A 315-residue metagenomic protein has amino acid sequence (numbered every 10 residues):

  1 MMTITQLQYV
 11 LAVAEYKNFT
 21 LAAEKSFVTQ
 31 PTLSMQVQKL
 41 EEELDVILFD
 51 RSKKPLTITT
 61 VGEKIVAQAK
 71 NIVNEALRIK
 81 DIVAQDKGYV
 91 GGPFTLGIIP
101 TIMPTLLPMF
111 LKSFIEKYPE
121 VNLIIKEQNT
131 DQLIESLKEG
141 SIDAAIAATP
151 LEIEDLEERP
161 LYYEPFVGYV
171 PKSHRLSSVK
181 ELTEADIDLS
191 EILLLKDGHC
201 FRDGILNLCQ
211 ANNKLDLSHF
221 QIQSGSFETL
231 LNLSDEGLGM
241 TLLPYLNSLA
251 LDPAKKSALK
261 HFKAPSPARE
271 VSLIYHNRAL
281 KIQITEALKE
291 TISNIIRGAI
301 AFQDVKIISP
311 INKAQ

Functional and structural regions predicted by a protein language model:
L11-T29: Short helix-boundary/capping micro-motifs
E41-T60, K80: A short LG(V/I)-centered, amphipathic sequence patch enriched for acidic residue(s) preceding the LG motif
E43-L44, I65-K87, L288, F302: Alpha-helical linker/hinge and terminal dimerization helices associated with HTH transcriptional regulators
D86, M109-S113, T130-V170, N207 (+2 more regions): Short beta-strand-centered segments that line the small-molecule binding cleft or hinge of alpha/beta clamshell
G91-E154, L215, S224: Central regulatory/effector-binding core of bacterial HTH transcription factors
E154-P160, E164, V179, G225-R278: Beta-alpha-beta core module
L156-I192: Flexible hinge/capping segments at coil-to-helix
E191-N213, K281-Q283, K289-E290, I296-I308: Secondary-structure junction motif
